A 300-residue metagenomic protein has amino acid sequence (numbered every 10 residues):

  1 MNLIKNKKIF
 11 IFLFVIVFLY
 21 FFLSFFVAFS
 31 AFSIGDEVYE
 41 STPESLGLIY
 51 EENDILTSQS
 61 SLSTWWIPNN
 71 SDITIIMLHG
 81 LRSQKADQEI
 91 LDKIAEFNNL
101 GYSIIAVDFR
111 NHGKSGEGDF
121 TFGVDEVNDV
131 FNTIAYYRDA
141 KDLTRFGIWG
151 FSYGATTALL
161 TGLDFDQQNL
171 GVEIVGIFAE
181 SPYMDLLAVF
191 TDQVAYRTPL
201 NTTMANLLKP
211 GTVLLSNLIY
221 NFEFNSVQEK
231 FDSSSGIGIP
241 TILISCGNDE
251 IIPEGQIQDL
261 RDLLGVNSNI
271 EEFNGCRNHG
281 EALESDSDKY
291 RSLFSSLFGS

Functional and structural regions predicted by a protein language model:
K5-L56, L62-W65: An N-terminal hydrophobic leader/cap segment in hydrolases
R82-A95, F109, G255: The serine-hydrolase catalytic nucleophile loop
K85-A86, R110-K141, R145: Catalytic nucleophile-loop/oxyanion-hole region of alpha/beta-hydrolase and closely related hydrolase-like folds
I94-G116: Conserved alpha/beta-hydrolase
Q167-E223: Hydrolase active-site cap/lid region
I237, I242-S245, D249: Short beta-strand/loop motif that positions the catalytic acidic residue of the alpha/beta-hydrolase fold
E250-Q256: Conserved alpha/beta-hydrolase "acid-adjacent" motif
C276-D288: Catalytic histidine-centered segment of alpha/beta-hydrolase-like enzymes
